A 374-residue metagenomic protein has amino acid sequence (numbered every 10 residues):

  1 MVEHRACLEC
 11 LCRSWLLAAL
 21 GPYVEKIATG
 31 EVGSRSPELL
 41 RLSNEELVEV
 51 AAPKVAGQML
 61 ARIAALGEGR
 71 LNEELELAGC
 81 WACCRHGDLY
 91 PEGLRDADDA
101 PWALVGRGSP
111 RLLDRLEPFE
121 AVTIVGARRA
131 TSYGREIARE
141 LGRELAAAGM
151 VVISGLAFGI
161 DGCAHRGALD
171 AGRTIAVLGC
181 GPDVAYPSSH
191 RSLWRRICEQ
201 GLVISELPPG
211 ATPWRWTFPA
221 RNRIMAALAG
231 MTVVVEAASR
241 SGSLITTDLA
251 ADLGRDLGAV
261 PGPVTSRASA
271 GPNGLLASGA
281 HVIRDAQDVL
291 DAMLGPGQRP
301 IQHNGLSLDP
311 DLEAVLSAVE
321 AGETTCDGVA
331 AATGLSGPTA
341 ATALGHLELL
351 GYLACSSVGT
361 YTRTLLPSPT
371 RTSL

Functional and structural regions predicted by a protein language model:
M1-A103: N-terminal positively charged helical leader segments and presequences
M1-C7, A18, E76, C80 (+1 more regions): Glycine-biased, small-residue-rich flexible motifs in mid-sequence functional cores and linkers
